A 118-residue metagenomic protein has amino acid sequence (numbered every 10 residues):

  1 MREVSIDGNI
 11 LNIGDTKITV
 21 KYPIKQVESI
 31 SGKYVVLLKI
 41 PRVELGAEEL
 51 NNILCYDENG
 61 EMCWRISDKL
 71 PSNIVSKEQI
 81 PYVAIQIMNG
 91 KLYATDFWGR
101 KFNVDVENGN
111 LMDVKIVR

Functional and structural regions predicted by a protein language model:
M1-R118: Secretory-pathway ectodomains
